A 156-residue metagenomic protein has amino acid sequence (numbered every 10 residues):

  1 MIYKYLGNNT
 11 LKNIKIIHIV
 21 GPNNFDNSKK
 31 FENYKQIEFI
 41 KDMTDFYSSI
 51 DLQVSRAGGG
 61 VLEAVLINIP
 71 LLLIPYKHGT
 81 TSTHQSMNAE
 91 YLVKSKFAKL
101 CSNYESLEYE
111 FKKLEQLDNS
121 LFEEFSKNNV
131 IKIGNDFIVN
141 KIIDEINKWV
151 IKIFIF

Functional and structural regions predicted by a protein language model:
M1-F156: Nucleotide-activated sugar donor-binding and catalytic core shared by glycosyltransferases and related lipid-linked
